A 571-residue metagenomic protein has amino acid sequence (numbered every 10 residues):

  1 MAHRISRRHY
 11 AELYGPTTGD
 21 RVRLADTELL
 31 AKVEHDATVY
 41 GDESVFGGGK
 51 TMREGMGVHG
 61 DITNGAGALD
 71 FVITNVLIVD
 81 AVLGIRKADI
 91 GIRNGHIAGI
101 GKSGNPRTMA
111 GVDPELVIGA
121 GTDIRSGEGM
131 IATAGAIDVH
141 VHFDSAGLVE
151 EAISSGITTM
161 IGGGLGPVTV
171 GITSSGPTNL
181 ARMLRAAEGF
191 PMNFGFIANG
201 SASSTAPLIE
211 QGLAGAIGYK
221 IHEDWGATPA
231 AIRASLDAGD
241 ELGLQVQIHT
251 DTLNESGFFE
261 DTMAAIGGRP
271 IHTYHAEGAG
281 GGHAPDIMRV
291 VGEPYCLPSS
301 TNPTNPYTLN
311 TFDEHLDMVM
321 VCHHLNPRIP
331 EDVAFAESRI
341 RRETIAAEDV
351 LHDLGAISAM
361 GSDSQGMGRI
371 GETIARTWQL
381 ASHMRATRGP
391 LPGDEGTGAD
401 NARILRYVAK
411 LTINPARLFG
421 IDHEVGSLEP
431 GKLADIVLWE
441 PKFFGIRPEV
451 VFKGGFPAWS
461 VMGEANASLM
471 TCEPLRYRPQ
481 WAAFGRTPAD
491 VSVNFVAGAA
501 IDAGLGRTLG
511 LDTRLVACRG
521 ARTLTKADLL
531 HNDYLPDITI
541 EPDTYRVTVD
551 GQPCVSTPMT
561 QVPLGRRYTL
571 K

Functional and structural regions predicted by a protein language model:
M1-A110, P114-V117, I153, T158-T159 (+2 more regions): Active-site microenvironment of metallo-dependent hydrolases
M1-I62, G101-K102, D113-T133, V149-A231 (+4 more regions): Divalent-metal coordination cores built from histidine and acidic residues
L69-V72, H96, D144-L148, S175 (+13 more regions): General structural feature for long, well-ordered alpha-helical segments within catalytic domains of soluble enzymes
V72, D123, G135-I137, V246 (+1 more regions): Residue-level marker for buried hydrophobic side chains located in beta-strands that build the well-ordered beta-sheet
S103, H142, L165, N199 (+9 more regions): An acidic- and aromatic-residue-enriched active-site/binding cleft used to recognize and process polar
A134-S145, V246-L253: Histidine-centered catalytic micro-motifs
Q211, A265-G267, Q552: Terminal accessory regions of large proteins
G218-D349, D353-V408, R417-F419, A458-V461 (+1 more regions): Active-site core of metal-dependent hydrolases
